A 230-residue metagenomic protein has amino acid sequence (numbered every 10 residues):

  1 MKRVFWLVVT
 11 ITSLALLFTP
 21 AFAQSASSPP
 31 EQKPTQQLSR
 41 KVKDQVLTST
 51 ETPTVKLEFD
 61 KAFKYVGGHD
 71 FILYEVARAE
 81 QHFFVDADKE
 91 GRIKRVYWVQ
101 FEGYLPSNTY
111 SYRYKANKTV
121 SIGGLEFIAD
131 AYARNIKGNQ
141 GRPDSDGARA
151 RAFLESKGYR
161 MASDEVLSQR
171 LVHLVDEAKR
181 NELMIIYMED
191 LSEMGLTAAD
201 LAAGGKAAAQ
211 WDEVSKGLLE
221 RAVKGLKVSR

Functional and structural regions predicted by a protein language model:
M1-V8: Bacterial N-terminal signal peptides that target proteins for export
V8-L17: Bacterial N-terminal signal peptides
S13-L14, P106, G195, L219: Amphipathic alpha-helical interaction segments
F22-H82, A178, E193-R230: N-terminal targeting sequences that direct proteins away from the cytosol to non-cytosolic compartments
F71-K206: Conserved polar/disulfide-associated segments of primarily extracytoplasmic proteins
